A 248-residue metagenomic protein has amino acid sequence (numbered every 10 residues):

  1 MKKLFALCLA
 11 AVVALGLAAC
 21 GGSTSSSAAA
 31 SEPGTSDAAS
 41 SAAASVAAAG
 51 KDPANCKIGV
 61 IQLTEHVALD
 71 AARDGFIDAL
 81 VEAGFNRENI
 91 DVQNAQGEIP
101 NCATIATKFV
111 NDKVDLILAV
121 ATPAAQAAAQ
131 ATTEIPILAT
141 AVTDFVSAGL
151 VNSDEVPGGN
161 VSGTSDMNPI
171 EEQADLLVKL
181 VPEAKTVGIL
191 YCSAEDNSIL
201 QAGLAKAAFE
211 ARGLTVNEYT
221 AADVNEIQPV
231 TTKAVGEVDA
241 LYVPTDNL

Functional and structural regions predicted by a protein language model:
K3-S23: Sec-dependent N-terminal signal peptides of Gram-positive bacterial secreted proteins and lipoproteins
G16-A38: Bacterial lipoprotein signal-peptidase II cleavage site
G34-G59: N-terminal low-complexity, Pro/Thr/Ser-rich intrinsically disordered segments that act as propeptides or flexible
G50-I77, A83, D91-C102, A194-S198 (+1 more regions): Extracytoplasmic "Venus flytrap"
I58, F76, S162-F209: An alpha-beta-alpha
V81-C102, N160, A208-V224: Short beta-strand elements in bilobed, periplasmic/extracellular small-molecule ligand-binding domains
D91-N152, T245-L248: Beta-alpha junction/loop-to-helix N-cap segments that form part of ligand/metal-binding clefts
D196-L248: Pocket-lining segment of extracytoplasmic ligand-binding domains
